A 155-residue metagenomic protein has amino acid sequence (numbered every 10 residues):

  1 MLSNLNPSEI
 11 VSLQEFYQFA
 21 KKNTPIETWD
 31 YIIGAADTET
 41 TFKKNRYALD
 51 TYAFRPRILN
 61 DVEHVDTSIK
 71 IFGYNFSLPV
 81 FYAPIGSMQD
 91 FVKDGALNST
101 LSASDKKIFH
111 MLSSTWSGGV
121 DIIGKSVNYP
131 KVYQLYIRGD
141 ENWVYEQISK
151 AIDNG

Functional and structural regions predicted by a protein language model:
L2-G73: An N-cap/entry alpha-helix motif that binds or orients negatively charged groups
P25, Y82, A103: Conserved, mostly hydrophobic/aromatic
S68, A83-P84, W116: Active-site microenvironments in enzyme catalytic cores
V80-A83, I108-L112, K131-L135: Hydrophobic faces of well-ordered beta-strands that scaffold small-molecule active sites in alpha/beta enzyme cores
P84-D90: Glycine-rich phosphate/pyrophosphate-binding beta-alpha loops
S87, T100-L101, D105, S126 (+1 more regions): Alpha/beta enzyme core
F91-A96, L112-P130, R138-E146: Active-site-adjacent beta->alpha loops and helix N-cap segments on the catalytic face of soluble alpha/beta enzymes
